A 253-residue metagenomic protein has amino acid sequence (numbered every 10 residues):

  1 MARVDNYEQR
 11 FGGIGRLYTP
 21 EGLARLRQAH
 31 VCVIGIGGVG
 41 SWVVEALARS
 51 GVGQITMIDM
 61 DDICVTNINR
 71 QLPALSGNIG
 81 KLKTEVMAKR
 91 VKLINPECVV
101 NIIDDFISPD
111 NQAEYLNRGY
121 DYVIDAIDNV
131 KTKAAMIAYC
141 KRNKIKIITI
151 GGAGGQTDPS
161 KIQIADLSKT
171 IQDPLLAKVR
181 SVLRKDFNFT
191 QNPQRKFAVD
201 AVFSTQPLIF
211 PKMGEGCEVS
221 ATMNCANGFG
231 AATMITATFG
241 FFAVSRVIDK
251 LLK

Functional and structural regions predicted by a protein language model:
M1-C32, V65: N-terminal charged helix/coil linker that caps or initiates catalytic domains
A2-D5, R118-Y122, I127, T132 (+4 more regions): Glycine-rich phosphate/adenylate-binding loop
V33-G35, I58: Conserved N-terminal Rossmann-fold NAD(P)-binding element of oxidoreductases
V39-G40: Hydrophobic/small residue at the entry helix of a nucleotide-binding pocket
V52, I58-N95: Glycine-rich phosphate-binding loop and adjoining beta1-alpha1-beta2 segment of Rossmann-like nucleotide-binding folds
T66-P73, Q156-D166: Acidic/polar active-site rim loop that often engages polyanionic ligands
D110-G119: Short amphipathic alpha-helix with an adjacent loop that forms part of the alpha/beta core around
